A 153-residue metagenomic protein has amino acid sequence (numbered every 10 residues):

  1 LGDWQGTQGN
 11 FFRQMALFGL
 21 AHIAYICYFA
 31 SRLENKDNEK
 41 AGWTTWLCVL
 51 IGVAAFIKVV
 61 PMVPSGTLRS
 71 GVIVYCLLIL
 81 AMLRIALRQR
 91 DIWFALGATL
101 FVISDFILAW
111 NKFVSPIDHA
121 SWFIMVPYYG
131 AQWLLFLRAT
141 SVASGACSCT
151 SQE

Functional and structural regions predicted by a protein language model:
L1-E153: Polytopic alpha-helical membrane-helix bundles and their juxtamembrane interface segments in multi-pass membrane
